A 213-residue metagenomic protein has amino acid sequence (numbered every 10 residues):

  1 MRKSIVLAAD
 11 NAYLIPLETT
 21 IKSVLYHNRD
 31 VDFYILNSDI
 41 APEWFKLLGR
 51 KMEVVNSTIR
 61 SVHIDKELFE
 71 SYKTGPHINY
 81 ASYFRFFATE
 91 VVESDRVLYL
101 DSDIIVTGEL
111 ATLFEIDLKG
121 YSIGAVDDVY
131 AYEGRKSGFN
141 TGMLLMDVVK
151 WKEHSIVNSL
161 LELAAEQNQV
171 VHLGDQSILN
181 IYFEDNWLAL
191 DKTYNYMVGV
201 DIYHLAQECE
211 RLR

Functional and structural regions predicted by a protein language model:
M1-R213: Glycosyltransferase catalytic domains, chiefly GT-A lineage
